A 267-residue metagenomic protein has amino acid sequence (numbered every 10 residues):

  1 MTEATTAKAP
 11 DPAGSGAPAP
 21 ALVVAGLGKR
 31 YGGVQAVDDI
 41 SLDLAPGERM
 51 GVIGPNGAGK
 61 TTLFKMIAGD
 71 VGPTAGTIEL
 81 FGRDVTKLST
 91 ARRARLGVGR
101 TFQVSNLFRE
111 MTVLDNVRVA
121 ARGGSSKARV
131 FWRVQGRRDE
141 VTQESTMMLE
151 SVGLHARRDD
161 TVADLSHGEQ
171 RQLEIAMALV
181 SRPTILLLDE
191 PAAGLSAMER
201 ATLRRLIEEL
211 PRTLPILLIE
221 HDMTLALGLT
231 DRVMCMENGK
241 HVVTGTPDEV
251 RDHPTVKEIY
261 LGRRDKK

Functional and structural regions predicted by a protein language model:
T2-K267: Glycine-rich phosphate-binding loops of nucleotide-dependent enzymes
